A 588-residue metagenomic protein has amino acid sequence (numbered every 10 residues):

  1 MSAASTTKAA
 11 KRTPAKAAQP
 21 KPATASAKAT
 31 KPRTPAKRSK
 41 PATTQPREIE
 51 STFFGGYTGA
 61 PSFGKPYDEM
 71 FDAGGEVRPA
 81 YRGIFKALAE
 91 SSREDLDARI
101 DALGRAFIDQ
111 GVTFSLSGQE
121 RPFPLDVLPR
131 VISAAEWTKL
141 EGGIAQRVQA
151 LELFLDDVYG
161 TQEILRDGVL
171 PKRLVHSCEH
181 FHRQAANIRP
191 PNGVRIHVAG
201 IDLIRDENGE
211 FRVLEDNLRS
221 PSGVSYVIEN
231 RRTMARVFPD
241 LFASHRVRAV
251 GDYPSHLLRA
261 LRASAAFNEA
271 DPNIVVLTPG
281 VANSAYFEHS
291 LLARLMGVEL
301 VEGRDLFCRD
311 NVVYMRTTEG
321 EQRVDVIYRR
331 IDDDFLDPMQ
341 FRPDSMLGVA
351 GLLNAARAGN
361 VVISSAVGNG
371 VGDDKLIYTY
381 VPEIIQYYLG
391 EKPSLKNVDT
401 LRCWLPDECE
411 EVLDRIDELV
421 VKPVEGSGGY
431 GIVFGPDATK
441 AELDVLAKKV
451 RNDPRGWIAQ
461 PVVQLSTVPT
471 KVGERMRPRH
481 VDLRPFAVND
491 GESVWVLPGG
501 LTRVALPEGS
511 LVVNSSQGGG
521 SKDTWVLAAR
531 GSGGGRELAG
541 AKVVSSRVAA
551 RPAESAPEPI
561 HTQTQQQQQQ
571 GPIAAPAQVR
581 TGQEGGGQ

Functional and structural regions predicted by a protein language model:
M1-Q588: Preference for protein termini
